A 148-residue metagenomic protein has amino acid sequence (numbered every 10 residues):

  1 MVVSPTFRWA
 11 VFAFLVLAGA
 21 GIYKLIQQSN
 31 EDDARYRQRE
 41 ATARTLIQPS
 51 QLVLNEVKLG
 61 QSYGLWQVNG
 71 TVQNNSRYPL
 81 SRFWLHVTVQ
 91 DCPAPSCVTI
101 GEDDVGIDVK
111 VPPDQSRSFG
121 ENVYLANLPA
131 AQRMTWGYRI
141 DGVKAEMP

Functional and structural regions predicted by a protein language model:
M1-Q67, R77-Y78, V109-K110, R117 (+2 more regions): Membrane engagement elements in two modes
Q67-T71, W84-H86, S118-G120: Beta-strand secondary-structure signal
V72-S76: Asparagine-centered strand-capping/turn motif at beta-strand->loop junctions
P79-P95, Y138-R139: Short acidic, flexible loop segments centered on an aromatic residue
P93-P148: Short, solvent-exposed, Trp/other aromatic-anchored flexible loops in extracytoplasmic proteins
